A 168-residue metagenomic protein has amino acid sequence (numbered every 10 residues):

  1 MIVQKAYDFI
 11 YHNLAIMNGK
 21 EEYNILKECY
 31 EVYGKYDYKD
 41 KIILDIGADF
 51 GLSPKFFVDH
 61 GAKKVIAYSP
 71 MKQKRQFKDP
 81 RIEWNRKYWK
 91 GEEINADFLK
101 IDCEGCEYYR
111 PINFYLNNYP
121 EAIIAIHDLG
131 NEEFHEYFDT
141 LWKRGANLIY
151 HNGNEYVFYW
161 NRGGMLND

Functional and structural regions predicted by a protein language model:
M1-Y68, G130, F134-D168: S-adenosyl-L-methionine
I46-F50, N85-F134: Active-site segment flanking the S-adenosylmethionine/decSAM binding pocket in AdoMet-dependent transferases
H60-G61, P80, N118: Short, structured coil segments at secondary-structure junctions
M71: Conserved SAM/SAH-binding beta-strand->alpha-helix loop
Q76-K78: Conserved SAM-binding loop
E83-N85, I149: General small-molecule cofactor/ligand-binding pocket signal
